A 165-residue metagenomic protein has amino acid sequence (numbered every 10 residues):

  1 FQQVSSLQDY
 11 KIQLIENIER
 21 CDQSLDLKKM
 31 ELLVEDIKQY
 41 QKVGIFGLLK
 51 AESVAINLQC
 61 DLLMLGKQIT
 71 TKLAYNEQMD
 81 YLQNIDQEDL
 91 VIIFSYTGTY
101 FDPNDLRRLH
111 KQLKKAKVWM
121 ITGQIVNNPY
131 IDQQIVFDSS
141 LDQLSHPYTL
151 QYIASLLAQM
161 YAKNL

Functional and structural regions predicted by a protein language model:
F1-K29: HTH-adjacent hinge/linker in prokaryotic transcriptional regulators
V4-S6, K29-L32, A51, E77-M79: Short hydrophobic/aromatic-rich motifs at helix boundaries and adjacent loops
L7-D9, L33-V34, P129: Short, flexible segments with low predicted structural confidence
K11, M30-L33, A55, L150: Hydrophobic packing residues in well-ordered alpha-helices of helical domains and bundles
N17, C21, L33-D36, L106: A ubiquitous structural signal for well-ordered alpha-helices
K28-Y40: Glycine-rich phosphate/diphosphate-binding loops that line cofactor/substrate pockets in enzymes
K38-L165: Glycine-rich phosphate-binding loops that contact phosphosugars or nucleotide phosphates
